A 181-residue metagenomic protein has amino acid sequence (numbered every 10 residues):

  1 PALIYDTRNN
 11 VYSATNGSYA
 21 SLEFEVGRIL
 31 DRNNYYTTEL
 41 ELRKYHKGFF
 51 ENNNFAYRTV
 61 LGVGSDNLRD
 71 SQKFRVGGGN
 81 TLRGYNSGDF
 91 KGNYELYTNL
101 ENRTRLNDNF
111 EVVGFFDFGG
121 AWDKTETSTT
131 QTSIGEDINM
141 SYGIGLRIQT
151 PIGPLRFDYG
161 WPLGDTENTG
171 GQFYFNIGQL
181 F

Functional and structural regions predicted by a protein language model:
P1-A2, G178: Outer-membrane beta-barrel proteins and related beta-barrel translocases across Gram-negative bacteria
I4-R8, G17: Intrinsically disordered, low-complexity linker/loop segments enriched in Gly/Pro and charged/polar residues
N16-F181: C-terminal transmembrane beta-barrel domains of outer membrane proteins
